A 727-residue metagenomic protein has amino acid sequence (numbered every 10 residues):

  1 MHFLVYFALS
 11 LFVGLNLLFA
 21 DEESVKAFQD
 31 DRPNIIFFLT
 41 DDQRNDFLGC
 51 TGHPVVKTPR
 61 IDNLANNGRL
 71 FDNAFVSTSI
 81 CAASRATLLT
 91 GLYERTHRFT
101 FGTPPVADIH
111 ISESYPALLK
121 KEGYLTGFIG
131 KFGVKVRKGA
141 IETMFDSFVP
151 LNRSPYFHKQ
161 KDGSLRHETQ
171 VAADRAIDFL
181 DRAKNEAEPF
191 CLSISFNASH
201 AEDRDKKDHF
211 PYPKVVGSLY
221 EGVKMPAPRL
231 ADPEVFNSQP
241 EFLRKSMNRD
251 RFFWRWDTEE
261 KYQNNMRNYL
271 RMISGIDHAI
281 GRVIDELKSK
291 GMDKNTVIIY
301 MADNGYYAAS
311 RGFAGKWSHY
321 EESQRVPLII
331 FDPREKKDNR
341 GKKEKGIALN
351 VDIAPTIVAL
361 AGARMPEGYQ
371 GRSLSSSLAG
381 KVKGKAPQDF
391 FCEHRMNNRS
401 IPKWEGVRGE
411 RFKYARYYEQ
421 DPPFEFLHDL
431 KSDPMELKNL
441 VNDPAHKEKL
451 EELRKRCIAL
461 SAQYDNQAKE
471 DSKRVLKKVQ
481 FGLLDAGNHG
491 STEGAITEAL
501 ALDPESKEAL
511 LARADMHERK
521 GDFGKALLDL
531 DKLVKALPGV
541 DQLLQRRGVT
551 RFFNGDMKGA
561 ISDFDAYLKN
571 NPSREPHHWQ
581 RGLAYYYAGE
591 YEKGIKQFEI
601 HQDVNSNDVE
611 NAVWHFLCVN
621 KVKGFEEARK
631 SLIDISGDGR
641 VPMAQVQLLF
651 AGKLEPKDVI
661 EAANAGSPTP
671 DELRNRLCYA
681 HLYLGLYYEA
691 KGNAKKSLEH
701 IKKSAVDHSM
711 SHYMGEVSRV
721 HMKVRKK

Functional and structural regions predicted by a protein language model:
L17-F426, P434-K455, A462: Formylglycine-dependent sulfatase
P434, P504, P538, P572 (+3 more regions): Short coil turns that delineate tetratricopeptide repeat
R474, E508, Q542, P576 (+6 more regions): Start-of-helix register in tetratricopeptide repeats
E498-A499, K532-L533, A566-Y567, I600-H601 (+3 more regions): Canonical positions in the second alpha-helix
